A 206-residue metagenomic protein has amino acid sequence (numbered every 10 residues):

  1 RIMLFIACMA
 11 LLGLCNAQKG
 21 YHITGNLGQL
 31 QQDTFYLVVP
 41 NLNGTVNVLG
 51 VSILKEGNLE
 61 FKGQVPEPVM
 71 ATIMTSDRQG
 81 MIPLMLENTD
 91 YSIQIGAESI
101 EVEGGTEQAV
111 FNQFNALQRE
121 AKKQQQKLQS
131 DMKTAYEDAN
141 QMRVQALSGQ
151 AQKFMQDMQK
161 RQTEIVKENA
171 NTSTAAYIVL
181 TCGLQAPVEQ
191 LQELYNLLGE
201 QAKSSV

Functional and structural regions predicted by a protein language model:
R1-I6: Sec-dependent signal peptide recognition, specifically the positively charged N-region followed immediately by
C15-K160: A non-transmembrane, solvent-exposed segment enriched in polar/low-complexity residues
M132, Q159, V166, L198-K203: A conserved position within tetratricopeptide repeats
K153-N169, E189-Q190: Amphipathic alpha-helical coiled-coil segments
A170-T181: Amphipathic alpha-helical repeat scaffolds of TPR domains
V188-V206: N-proximal helix/coil linker or "cap" segments that precede and/or mark the start of modular domains
